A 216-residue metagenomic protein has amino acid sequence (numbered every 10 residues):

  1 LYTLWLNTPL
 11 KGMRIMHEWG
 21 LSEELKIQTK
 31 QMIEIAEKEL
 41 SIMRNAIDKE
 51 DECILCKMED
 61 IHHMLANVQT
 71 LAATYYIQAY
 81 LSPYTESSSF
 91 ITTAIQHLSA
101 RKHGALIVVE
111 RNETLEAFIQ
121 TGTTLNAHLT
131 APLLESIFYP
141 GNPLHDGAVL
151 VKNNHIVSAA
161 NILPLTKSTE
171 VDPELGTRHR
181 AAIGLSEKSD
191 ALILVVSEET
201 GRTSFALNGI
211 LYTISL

Functional and structural regions predicted by a protein language model:
L1-I15: N-terminal amphipathic/basic-hydrophobic helices that include classical n-h-c signal peptides and signal-anchor
G12-L216: Divalent-cation
